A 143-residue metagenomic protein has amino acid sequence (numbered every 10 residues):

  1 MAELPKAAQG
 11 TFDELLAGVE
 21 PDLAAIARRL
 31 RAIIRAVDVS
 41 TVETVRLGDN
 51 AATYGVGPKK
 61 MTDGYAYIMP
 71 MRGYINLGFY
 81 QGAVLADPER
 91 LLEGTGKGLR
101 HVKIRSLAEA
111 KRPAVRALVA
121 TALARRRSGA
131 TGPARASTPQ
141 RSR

Functional and structural regions predicted by a protein language model:
M1-R143: Charge-dense, helix-prone N-terminal extensions
